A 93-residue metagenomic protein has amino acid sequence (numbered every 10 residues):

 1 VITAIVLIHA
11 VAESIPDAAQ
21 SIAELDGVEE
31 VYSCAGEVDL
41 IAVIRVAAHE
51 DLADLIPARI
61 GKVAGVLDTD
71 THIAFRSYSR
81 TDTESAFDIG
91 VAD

Functional and structural regions predicted by a protein language model:
V1-D93: A compositional/biophysical signature of low hydrophobicity enriched in polar/charged and small residues
